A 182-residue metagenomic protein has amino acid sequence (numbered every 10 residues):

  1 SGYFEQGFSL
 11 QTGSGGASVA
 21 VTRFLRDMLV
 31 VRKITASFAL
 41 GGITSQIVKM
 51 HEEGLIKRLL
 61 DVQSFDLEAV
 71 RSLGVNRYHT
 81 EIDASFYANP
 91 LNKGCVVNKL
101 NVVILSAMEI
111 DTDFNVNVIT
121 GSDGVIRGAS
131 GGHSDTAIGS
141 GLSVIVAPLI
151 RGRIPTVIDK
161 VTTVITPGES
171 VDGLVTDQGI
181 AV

Functional and structural regions predicted by a protein language model:
S1-S9, G16-S37, G41, S45-V182: Conserved phosphate- and dinucleotide-binding cores of soluble alpha/beta proteins, encompassing both enzyme active
